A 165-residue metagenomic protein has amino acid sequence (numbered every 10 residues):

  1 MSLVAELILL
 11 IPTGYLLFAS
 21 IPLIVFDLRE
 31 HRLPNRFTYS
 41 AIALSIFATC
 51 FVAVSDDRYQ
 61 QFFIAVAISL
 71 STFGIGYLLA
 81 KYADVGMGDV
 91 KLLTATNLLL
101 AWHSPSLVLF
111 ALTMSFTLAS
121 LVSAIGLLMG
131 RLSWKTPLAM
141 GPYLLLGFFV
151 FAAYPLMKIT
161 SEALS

Functional and structural regions predicted by a protein language model:
M1-S165: A membrane-topology feature that recognizes alpha-helical transmembrane segments and their immediate juxtamembrane
